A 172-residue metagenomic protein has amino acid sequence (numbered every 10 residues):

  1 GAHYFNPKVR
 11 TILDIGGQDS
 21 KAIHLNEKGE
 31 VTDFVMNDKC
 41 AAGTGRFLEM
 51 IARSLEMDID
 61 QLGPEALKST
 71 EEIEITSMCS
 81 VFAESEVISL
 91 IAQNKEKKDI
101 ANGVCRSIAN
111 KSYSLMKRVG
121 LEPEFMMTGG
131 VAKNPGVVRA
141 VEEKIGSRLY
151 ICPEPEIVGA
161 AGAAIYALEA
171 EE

Functional and structural regions predicted by a protein language model:
G1-L13, K21-K28, Y113, G162-E169: Conserved phosphate-binding catalytic cores of ATP/NTP-utilizing and phosphoryl-transfer enzymes
F5, E27-E71, I165: Glycine-rich phosphate-binding loop plus the immediately following alpha-helix
L13-G17, V35-G43, G103-V104, M126 (+2 more regions): Active-site nucleophile and cofactor-binding loops and adjacent substrate-binding regions of central metabolic enzymes
G16-E27, M78-S85, V131-G146: Acidic-glycine-rich active-site phosphate/pyrophosphate-binding loop
G45-E49, C152-E172: Glycine-rich phosphate-binding/hydrolytic loop that grips phosphoryl groups
D58-L90: Internal, active-site/partner-interface "lid" segment
A83-M116, E156: Adenine-nucleotide phosphate-binding core of ATP-dependent small-molecule kinases
M116-K144, E156-G159: Glycine-rich phosphate-binding loops at beta-strand->alpha-helix junctions
